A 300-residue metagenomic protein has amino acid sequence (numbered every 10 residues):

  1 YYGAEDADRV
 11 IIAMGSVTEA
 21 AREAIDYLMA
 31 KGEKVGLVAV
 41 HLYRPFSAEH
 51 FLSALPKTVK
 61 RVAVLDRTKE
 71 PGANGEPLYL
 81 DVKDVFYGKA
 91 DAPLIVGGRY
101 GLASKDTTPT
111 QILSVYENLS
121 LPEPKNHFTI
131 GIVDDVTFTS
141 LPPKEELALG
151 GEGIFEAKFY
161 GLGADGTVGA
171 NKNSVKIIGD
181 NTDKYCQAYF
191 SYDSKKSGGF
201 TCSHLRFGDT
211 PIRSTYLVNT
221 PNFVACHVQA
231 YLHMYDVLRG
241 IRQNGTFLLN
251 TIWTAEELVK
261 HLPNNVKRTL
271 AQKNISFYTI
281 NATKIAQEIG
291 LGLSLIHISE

Functional and structural regions predicted by a protein language model:
Y1-R9, S140-I154: Glycine-/acidic-rich phosphate or pyrophosphate-binding loops and their flanking alpha/beta elements
A4, L55-P56, V218, I241: A short, aliphatic-rich alpha-helical micro-motif
D6-E33, F46-F51: Redox- and metal-dependent alpha/beta enzyme cores, enriched for Fe-S-associated oxidoreductases and cofactor-handling
E23-L37, G88, I177-D183: Short helix-loop-beta junction
K31-R61: Core nucleotide-handling region used for phosphoryl-transfer chemistry
P45-E49, R61, L65-E76, G151-G163 (+1 more regions): Active-site cofactor/cluster-binding pocket
R61-L149, T279-I296: Peripheral docking tails and interdomain loops at the edges of cofactor- or intermediate-handling domains
